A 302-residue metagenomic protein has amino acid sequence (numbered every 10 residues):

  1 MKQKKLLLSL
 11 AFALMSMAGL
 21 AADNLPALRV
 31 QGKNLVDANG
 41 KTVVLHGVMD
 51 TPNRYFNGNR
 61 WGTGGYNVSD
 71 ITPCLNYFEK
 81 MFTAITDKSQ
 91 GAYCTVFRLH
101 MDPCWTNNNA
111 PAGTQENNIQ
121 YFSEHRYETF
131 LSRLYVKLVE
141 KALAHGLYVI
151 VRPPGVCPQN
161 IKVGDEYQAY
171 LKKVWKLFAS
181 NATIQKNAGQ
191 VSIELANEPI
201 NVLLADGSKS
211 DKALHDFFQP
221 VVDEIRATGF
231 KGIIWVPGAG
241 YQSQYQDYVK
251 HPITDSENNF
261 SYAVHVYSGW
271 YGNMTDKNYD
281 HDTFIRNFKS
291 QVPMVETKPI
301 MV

Functional and structural regions predicted by a protein language model:
M1-K5: Positively charged n-region of N-terminal signal peptides that target proteins for export
L6, G19-A22: Bacterial Sec-dependent N-terminal signal peptides
S9-S16: Bacterial N-terminal signal peptides
A21-R98, N108-N118: N-terminal carbohydrate-binding accessory modules
A27-L28, P52, F56-N76, K162-S192 (+1 more regions): Extracellular glycoside hydrolase catalytic/binding regions
V68-V96, W105-S192, A213-E224: An active-site-proximal structural segment forming one wall of the substrate-binding cleft that immediately precedes
